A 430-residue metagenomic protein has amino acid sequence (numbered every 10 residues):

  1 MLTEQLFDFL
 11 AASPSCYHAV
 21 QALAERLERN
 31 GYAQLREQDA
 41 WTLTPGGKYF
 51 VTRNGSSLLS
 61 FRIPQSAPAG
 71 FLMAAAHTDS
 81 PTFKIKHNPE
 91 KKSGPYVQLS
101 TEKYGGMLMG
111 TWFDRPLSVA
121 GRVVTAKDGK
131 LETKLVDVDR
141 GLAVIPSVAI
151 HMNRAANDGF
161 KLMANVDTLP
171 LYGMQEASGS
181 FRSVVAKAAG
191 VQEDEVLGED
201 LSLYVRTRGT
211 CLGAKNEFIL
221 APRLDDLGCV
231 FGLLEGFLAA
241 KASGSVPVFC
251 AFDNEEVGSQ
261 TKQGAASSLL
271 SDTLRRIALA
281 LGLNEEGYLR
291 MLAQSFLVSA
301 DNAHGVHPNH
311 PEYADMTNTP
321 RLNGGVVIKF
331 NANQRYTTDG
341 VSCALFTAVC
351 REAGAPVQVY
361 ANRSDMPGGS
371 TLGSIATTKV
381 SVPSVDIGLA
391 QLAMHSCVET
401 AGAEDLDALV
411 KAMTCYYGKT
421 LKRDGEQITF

Functional and structural regions predicted by a protein language model:
M1-F430: N-terminal hydrophobic/helix-forming segments and targeting peptides
